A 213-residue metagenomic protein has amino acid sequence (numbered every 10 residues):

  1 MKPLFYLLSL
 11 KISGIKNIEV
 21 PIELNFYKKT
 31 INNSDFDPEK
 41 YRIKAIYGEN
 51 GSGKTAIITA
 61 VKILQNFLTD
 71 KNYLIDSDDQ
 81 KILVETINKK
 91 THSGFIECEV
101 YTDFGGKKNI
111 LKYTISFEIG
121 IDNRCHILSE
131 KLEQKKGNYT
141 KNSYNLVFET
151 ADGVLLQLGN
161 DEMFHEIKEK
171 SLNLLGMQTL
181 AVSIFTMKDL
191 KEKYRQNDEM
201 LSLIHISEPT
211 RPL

Functional and structural regions predicted by a protein language model:
M1-P3, I15, N88-K90, G105-K107 (+1 more regions): A general structural signal for short secondary-structure junctions and capping/turn motifs
K2-I63: Pre-Walker A-like glycine/lysine-rich segment at the N-terminus of P-loop NTPase domains
L7, I43, S93-E97, K112 (+1 more regions): Extracellular structured ligand-interaction cores
G14, C98-G106, L132-K136: Short acidic, glycine-rich loop/turn motifs
E19-P21, N33, G105-K107, R124 (+1 more regions): Intrinsically disordered, low-complexity acidic/polar segments
K28-T30, V100-T102, T210: Short, well-ordered turn and helix-capping elements at secondary-structure junctions
T59-Y113, E118-D122: Conserved P-loop NTP-binding catalytic core
K112-L203, S207, R211: Electropositive, glycine-dotted interaction segments that contact anionic polymers or phosphate-rich ligands
